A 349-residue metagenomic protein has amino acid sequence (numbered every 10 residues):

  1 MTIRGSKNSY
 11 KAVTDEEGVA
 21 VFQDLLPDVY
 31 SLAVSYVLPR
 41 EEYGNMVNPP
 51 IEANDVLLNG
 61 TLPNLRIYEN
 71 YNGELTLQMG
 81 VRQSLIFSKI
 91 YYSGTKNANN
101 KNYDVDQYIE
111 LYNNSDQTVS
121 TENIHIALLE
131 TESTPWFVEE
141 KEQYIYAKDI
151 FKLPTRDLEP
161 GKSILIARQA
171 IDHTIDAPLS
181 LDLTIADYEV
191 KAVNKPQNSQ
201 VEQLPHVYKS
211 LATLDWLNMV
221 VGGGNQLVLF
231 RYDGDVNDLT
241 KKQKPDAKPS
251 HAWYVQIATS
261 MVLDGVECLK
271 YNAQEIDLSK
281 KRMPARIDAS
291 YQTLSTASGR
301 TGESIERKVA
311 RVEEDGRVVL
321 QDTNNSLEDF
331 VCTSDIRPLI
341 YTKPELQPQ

Functional and structural regions predicted by a protein language model:
R4, Y10-K11, E42-V47, I51-L57 (+2 more regions): Activation on beta-sandwich/Ig-like modules and their edge loops
Y10-K11, E17-D24: Short, surface-exposed beta-strand/beta-hairpin micro-motifs centered on an aromatic residue
E16, L26-P27, P160: Surface-exposed loops/turns
P27-Y43: A short, solvent-exposed beta-strand micro-motif common in secreted/extracellular proteins
G60-L62: Long, low-complexity intrinsically disordered regions enriched in Ser/Thr, Asp/Glu, Pro/Gly
L65-G73: Extracellular interaction modules
